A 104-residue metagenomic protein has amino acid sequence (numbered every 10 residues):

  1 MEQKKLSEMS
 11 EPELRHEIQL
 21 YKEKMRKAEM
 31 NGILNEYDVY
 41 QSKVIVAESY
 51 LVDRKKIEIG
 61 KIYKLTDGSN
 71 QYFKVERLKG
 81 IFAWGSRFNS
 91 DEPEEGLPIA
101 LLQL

Functional and structural regions predicted by a protein language model:
M1-K5: N-terminal leader/propeptide segments of preproteins
S7-K22: Short amphipathic alpha-helical heptad-repeat segments
E23-I59: Mixed-charge, Lys/Arg-rich low-complexity intrinsically disordered regions
K56-G60, L78-F82: A short, compositionally biased
G60-G68: A short beta-strand micro-motif
G68-N70, S90-E92: Glycine-centered tight beta-turn/hairpin loop motif at sheet-sheet or coil-to-beta transitions
N70-G80, S86: Short beta-strand-centered aromatic/proline hotspots
D91-L104: Intrinsically disordered, low-complexity, charged/polar segments
